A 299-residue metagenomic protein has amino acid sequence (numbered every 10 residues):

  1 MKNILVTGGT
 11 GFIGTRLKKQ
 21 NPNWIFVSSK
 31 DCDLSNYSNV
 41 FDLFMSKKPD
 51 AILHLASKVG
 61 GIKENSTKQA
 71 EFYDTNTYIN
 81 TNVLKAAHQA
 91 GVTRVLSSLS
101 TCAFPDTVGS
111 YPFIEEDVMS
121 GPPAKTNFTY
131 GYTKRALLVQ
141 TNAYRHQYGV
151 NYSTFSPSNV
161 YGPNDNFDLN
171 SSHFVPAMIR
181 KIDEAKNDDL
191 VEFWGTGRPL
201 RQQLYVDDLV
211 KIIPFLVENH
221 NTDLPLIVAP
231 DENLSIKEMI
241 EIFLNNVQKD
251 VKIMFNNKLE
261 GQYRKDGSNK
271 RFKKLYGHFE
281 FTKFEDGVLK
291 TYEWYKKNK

Functional and structural regions predicted by a protein language model:
K2-N21: N-terminal Rossmann NAD(P)H-binding glycine-rich loop of SDR-like oxidoreductase domains
F12, K18, E184-K299: C-terminal substrate-binding subdomain of Rossmann-fold SDR/epimerase-dehydratase oxidoreductases
P22-D42: Adenosine-cofactor binding site in Rossmann-like domains, unifying the SAM/SAH pocket of S-adenosylmethionine-dependent
D33, A103-P105, T129, S153-V175 (+1 more regions): Flexible, glycine-rich beta-alpha linker
Y37-T77, Q89, D106: NAD(P)H-binding glycine-rich loop region in Rossmannoid oxidoreductase-like domains and their noncatalytic homologs
Y73-T77, P122, T126-L138, D168-P176 (+2 more regions): Short-chain dehydrogenase/reductase
T81-N127: Conserved Rossmann-fold NAD(P)-dependent oxidoreductase catalytic core, especially the SDR/UDP-sugar
N82, K125-S158, A177-N187: Active-site Tyr-X1-5-Lys
